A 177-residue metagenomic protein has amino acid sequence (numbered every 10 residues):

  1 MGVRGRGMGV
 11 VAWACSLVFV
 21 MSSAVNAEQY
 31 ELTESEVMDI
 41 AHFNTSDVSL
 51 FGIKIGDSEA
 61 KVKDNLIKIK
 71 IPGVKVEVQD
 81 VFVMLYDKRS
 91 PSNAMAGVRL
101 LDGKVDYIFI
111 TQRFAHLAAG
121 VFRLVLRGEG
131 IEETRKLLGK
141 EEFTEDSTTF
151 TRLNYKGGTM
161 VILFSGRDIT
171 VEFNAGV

Functional and structural regions predicted by a protein language model:
G2-W13: Bacterial N-terminal signal peptides that target proteins for export
A12-V20: Bacterial N-terminal signal peptides
V25-A27: Boundary at the C-terminal end of the N-terminal hydrophobic targeting segment
Q29-S46: Short N-terminal segments immediately surrounding and downstream of signal-peptide cleavage
D47-I53, H116-V125: Second-shell loop/turn segments in exported
D57-K104, L124-V177: A cross-family detector of function-defining hotspots
K104-Y107, G120: Mature extracytoplasmic domains of secretory-pathway proteins
F109-H116, A175-V177: Short, solvent-exposed aromatic-acidic interface loops
